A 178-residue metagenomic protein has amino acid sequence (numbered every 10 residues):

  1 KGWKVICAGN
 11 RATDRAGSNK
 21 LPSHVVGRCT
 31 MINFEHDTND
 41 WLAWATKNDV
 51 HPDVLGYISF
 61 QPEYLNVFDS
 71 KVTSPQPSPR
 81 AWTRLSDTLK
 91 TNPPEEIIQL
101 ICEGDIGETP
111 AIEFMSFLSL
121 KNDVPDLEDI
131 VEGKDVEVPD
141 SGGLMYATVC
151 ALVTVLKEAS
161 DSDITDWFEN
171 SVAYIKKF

Functional and structural regions predicted by a protein language model:
K1-F178: C-terminal regulatory/interaction module of P-loop NTP-utilizing enzymes
